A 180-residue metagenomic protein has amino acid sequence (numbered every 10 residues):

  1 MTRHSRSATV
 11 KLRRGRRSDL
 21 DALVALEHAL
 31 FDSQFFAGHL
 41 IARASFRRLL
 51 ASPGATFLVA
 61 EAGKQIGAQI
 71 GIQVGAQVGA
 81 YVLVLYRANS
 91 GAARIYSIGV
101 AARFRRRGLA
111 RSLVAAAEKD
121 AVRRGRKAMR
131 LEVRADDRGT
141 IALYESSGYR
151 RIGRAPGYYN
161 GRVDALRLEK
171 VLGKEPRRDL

Functional and structural regions predicted by a protein language model:
R3, R14-R105, R111-A116, D120-R124 (+1 more regions): Acetyl-CoA-dependent GNAT
S5-S7: Serine residues within intrinsically disordered or low-complexity segments
D21, I141-A142: Alpha-helical elements of the RecA-like P-loop NTPase motor core of helicases
F57, K127-R130, R134-I141, S147 (+1 more regions): C-terminal "cap" of GNAT-fold acetyltransferases
I152-A155: Beta-hairpin "wing" of winged helix-turn-helix
